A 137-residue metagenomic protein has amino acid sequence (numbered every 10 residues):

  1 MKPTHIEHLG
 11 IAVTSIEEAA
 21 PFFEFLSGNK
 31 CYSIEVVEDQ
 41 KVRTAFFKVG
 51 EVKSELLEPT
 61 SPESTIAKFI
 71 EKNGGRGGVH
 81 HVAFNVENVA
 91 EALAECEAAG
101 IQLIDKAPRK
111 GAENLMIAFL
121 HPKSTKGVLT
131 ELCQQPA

Functional and structural regions predicted by a protein language model:
M1-K2, E35, A45-K48, E55 (+1 more regions): Vicinal oxygen chelate
M1-Q40: Long, hydrophobic N-terminal alpha-helical segment
E7-G10, A83, C133: Residues embedded in well-ordered beta-strands within globular domains across many folds
V13-P21, L26, S61-E63, G74-K123: Vicinal oxygen chelate
G28, V52-E55, H81, C133: Extracellular/lumenal glycan-associated surfaces
V42, V49-E51, G74-V79: Short connector loops at helix/strand junctions that flank enzyme active sites, especially segments positioning acidic
K53, P59-S64: Short, conserved turn/kink motifs that form compact alpha/beta structural patches or helix kinks used as
A67-N73: Regulatory and interaction patches adjacent to catalytic/ligand-binding sites in large macromolecular machines
